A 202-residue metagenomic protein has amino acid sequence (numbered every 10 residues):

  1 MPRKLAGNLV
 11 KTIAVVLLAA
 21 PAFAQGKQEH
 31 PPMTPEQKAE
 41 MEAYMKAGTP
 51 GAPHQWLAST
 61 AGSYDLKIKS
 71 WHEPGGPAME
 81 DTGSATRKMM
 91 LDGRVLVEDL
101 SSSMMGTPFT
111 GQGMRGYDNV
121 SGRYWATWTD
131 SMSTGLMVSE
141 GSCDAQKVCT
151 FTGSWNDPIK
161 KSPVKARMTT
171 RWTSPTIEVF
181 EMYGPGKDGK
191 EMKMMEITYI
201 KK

Functional and structural regions predicted by a protein language model:
P2-I13: Bacterial N-terminal signal peptides that target proteins for export
K11-P21: Bacterial N-terminal signal peptides
Q25-K202: Hydrophobic small-molecule pocket/channel-lining residues, especially in calycin-type beta-barrels
